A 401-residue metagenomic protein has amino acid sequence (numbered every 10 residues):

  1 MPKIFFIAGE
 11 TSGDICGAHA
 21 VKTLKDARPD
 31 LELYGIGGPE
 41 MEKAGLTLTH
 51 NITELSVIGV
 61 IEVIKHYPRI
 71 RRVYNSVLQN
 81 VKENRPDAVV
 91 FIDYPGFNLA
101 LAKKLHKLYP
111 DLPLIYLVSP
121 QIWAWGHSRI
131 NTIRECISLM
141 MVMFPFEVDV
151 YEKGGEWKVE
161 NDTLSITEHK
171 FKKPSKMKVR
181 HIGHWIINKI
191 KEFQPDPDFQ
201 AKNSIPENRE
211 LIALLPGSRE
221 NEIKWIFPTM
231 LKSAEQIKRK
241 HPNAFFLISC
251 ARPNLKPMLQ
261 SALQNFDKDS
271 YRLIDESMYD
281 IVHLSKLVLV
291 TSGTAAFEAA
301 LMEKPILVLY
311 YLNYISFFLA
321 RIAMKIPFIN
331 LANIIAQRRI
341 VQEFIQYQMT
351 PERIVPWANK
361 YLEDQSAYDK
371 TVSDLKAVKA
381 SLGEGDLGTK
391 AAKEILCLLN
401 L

Functional and structural regions predicted by a protein language model:
M1-L401: Nucleotide-activated sugar donor-binding and catalytic core shared by glycosyltransferases and related lipid-linked
